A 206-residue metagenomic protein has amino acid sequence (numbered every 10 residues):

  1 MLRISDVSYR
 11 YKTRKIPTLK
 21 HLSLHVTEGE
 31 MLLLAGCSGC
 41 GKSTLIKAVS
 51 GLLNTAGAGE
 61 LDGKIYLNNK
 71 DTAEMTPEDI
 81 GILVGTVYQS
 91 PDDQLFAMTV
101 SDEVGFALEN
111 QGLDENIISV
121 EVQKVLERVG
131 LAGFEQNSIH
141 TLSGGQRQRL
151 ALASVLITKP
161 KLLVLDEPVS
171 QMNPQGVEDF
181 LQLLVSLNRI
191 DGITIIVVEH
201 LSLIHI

Functional and structural regions predicted by a protein language model:
A58-K70: Conserved ABC transporter NBD signature motif
N116-F134: Conserved ABC ATPase "signature" region
S138-L142, Q146: Conserved ABC ATPase signature
L152: Hydrophobic anchor residue at the start of the ABC signature
K159: Conserved catalytic motifs of ABC-family nucleotide-binding domains
L163-D166: Catalytic Walker B motif of ABC-type/P-loop ATPase nucleotide-binding domains
I204-I206: Conserved small/polar residues in nucleotide/adenosyl-binding loops
